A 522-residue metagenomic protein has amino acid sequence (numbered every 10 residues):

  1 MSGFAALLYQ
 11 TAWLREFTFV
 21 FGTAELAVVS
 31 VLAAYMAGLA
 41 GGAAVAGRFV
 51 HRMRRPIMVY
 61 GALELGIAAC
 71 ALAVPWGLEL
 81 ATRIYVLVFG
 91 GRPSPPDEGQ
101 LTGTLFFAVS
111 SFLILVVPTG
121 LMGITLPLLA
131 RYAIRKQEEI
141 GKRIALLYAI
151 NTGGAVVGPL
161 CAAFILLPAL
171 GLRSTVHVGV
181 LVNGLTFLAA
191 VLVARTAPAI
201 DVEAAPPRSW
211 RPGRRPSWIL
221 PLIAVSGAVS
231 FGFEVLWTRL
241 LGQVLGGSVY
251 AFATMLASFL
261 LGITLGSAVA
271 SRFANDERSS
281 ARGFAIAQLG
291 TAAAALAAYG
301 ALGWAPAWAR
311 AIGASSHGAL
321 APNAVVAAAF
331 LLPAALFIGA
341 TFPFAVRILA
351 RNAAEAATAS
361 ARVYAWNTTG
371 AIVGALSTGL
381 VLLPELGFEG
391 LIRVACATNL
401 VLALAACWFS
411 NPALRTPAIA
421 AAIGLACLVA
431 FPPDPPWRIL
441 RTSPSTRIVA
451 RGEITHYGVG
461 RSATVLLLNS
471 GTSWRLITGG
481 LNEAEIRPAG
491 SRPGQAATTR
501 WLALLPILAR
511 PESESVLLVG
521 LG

Functional and structural regions predicted by a protein language model:
M1-G522: Alpha-helical transmembrane segments of multi-pass membrane proteins
